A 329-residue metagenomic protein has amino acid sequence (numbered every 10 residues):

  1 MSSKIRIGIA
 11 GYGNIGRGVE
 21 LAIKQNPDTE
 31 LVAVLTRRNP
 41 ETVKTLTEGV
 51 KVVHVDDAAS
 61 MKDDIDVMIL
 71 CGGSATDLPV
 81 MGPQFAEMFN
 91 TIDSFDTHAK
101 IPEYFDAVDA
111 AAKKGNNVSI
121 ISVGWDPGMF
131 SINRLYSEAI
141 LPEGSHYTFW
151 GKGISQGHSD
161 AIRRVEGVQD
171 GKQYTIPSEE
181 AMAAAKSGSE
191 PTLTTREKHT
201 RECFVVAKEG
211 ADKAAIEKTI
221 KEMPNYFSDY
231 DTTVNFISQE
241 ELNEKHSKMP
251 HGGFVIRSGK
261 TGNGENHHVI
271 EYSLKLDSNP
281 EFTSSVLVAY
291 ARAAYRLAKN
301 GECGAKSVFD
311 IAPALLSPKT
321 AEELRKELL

Functional and structural regions predicted by a protein language model:
R6, G18, Q25-D56, I154-A291: C-terminal substrate-binding/catalytic lobe of Rossmann-fold NAD(P)-dependent oxidoreductases
I7-I9, L70: Hydrophobic Val/Ile/Leu positions in short beta-strands of Rossmann-like dinucleotide-binding domains
Y12: Glycine-rich Rossmann-fold phosphate-binding loop(s) that bind the pyrophosphate of adenine dinucleotide cofactors
I15: Hydrophobic/small residue at the entry helix of a nucleotide-binding pocket
A58-V67, A75-S94: Rossmann-fold NAD(P) dinucleotide-binding segment
F95-S119: Rossmann-fold NAD(P)-binding glycine/threonine-rich loop
M129-S145, D160-D170, A293: Oxidoreductase and adenylate-handling cofactor-binding alpha/beta cores
H268-L329: NAD(P)-dependent Rossmann-like dehydrogenase/reductase catalytic/cofactor-binding core
